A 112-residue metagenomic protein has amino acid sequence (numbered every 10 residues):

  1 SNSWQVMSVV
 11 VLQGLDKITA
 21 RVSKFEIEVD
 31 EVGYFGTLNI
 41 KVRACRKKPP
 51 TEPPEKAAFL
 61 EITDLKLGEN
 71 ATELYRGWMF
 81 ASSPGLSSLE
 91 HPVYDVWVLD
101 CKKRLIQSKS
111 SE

Functional and structural regions predicted by a protein language model:
S1-E112: N- and C-terminal low-complexity/disordered segments
